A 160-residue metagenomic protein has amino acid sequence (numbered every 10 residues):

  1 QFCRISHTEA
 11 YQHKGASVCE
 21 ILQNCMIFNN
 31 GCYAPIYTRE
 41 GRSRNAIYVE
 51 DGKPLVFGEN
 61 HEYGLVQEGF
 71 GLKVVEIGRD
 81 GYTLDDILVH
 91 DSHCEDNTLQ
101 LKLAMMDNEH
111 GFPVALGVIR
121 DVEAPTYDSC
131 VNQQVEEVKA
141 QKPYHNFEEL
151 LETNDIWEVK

Functional and structural regions predicted by a protein language model:
Q1-Q12: Conserved thiamine diphosphate
Q12-G15, G111-P113: Short, well-ordered loop/turn elements at secondary-structure boundaries
Q23-K160: Flexible, low-complexity linker and terminal segments
